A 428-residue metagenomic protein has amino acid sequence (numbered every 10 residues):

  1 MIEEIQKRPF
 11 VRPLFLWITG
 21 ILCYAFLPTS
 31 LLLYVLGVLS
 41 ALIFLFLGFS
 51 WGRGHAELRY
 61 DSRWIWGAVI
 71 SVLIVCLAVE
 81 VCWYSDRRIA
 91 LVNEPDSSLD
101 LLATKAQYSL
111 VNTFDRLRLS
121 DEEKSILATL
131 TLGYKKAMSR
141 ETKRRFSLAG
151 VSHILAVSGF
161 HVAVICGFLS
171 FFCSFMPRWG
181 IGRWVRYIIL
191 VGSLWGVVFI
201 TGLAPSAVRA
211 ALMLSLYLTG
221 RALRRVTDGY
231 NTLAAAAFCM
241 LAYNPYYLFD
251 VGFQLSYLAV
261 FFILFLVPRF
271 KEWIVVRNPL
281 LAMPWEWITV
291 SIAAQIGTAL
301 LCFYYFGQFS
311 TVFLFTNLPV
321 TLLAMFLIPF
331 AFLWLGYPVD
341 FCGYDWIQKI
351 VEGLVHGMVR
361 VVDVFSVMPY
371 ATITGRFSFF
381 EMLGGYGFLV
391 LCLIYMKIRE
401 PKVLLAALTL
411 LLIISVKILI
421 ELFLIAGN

Functional and structural regions predicted by a protein language model:
M1-I2, G54-D61, S109, I274-P284: Membrane-interfacial, low-structure loops and terminal tails that flank and connect transmembrane helices in multi-pass
M1-L91, I394-L410: N-terminal leader/targeting segments
I2-I5, I89-M213, L218-T219, A371: Aromatic-rich juxtamembrane segments at the membrane interface
F10, L14-I18, F26-Y34, A68-I70 (+2 more regions): Internal transmembrane alpha-helical bundles of multi-pass membrane proteins
V38-L42, G159-S170, F379-L393: Hydrophobic alpha-helical transmembrane segments
L77-S98, I413-N428: Hydrophobic alpha-helical transmembrane segments in integral membrane proteins
W83-E94, D115-R118, L335-D345: Helix-to-loop transition at the C-terminal end of transmembrane segments
I189-L194, L233-A237, L404-I414: Central hydrophobic cores of alpha-helical transmembrane segments in multi-pass integral membrane proteins
